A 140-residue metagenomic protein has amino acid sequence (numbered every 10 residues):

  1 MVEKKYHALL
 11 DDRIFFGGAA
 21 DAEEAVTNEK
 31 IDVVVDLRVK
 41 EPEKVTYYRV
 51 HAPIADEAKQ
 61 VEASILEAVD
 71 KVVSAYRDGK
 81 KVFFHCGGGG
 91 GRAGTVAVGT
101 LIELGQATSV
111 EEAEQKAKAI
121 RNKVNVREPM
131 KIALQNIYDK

Functional and structural regions predicted by a protein language model:
V2-K81, I102-A133: Cysteine-based protein phosphatase catalytic domain of the PTP/DSP
G79-V98: A phosphate-binding catalytic loop at a beta-strand-loop-alpha-helix junction that coordinates phosphoryl groups
Y138-K140: C-terminal domain-closing interface element
